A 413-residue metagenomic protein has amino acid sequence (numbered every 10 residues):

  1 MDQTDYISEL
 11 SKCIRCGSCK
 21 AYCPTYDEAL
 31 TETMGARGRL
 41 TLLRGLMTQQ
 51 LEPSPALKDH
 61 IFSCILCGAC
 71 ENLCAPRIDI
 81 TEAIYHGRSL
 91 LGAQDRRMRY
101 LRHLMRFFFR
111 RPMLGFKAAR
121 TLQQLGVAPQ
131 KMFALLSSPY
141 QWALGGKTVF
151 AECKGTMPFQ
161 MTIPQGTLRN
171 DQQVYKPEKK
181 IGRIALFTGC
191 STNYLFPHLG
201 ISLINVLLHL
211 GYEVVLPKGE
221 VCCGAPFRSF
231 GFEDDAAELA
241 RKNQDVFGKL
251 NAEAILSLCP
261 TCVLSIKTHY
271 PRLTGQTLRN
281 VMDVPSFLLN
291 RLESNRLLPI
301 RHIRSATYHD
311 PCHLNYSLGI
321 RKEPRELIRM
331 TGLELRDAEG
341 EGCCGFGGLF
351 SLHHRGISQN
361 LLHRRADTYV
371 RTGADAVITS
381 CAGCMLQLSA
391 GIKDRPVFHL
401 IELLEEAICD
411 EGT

Functional and structural regions predicted by a protein language model:
M1-R15, E28, R44-L66, R364: Ferredoxin-like iron-sulfur electron-transfer modules
L10-C16, K20, I61-E71, E220 (+3 more regions): Residues immediately within or flanking Cys/His clusters that coordinate Zn2+ in small zinc-binding modules
S11, E71, A75, S191 (+1 more regions): Conserved aromatic-histidine-acidic binding/catalytic patches
S11, L30-M34, F227-D234: Alpha-helix capping and helix-loop boundary segments enriched in small/acidic/polar residues
I14, S18-L42, S63-L90, S265 (+1 more regions): Iron-sulfur cluster-binding cysteine motifs and their immediate structural context in ferredoxin-like electron-transfer
P24-A29, E52, H103, F107-F108: A ubiquitous short alpha-helical element
I80-T413: Iron-sulfur cluster-binding electron-transfer modules in prokaryotic oxidoreductases
